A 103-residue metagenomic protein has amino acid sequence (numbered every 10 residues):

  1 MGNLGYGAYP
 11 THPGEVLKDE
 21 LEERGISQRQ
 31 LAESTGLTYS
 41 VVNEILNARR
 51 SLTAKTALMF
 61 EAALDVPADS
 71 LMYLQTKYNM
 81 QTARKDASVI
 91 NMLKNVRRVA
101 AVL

Functional and structural regions predicted by a protein language model:
G2-I26, Y73: A short, Lys/Arg-rich alpha-helix, primarily the initiator
E22, E33, A62: Short polybasic/polar patches that bind polyanions
I26-E44: Short alpha-helical DNA-recognition segment
T38, R49, L64, Q75-Y78: The DNA-recognition helices of helix-turn-helix-type DNA-binding domains
L46, T56, Q75: DNA major-groove recognition helix of helix-turn-helix
R49-A62: Short, basic-rich loop-to-helix N-cap that marks the start of a DNA-contacting helix
M72-L103: Short, charged recognition helix plus adjacent turn of helix-turn-helix-like nucleic-acid-binding domains
